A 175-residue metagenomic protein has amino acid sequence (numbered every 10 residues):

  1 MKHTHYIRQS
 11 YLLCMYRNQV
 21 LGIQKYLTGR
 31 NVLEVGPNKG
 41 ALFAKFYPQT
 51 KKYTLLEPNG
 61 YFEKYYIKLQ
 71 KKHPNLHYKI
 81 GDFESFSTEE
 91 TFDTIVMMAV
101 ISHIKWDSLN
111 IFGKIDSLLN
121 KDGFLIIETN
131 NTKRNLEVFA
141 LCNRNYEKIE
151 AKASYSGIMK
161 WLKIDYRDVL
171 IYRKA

Functional and structural regions predicted by a protein language model:
L12-G29: Conserved alpha-helix/loop element of class I SAM-dependent methyltransferases that forms part of the SAM/SAH-binding
R30-N38: Conserved class I S-adenosyl-L-methionine
K39-L76, F83: Class I SAM-dependent methyltransferase SAM/SAH-binding core
S85-E90: Short conserved loop adjoining the S-adenosyl-L-methionine
V96: A conserved beta-strand element that flanks and buttresses the S-adenosyl-L-methionine
A99-V100: Short catalytic micro-motifs in class I SAM-dependent methyltransferases
I104-K114: A short, conserved alpha-helix within the catalytic core of class I
D122-N130: Conserved beta-strand signature within the Rossmann-like core of class I S-adenosyl-L-methionine
